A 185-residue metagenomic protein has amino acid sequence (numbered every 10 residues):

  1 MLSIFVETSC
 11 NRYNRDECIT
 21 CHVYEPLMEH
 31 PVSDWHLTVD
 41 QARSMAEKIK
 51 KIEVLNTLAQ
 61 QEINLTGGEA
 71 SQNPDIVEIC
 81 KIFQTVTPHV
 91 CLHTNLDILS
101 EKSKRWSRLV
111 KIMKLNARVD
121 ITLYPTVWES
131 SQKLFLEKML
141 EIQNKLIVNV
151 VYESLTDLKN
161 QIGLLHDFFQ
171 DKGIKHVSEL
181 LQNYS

Functional and structural regions predicted by a protein language model:
M1-S44: Canonical Radical SAM [4Fe-4S] cluster-binding loop centered on the CxxxCxxC motif and its immediate flanking residues
V23-V39, N56-N73, V86-K102, K111-K133 (+2 more regions): Core AdoMet radical
A42, I76, S103, Q132-F135 (+1 more regions): Aromatic/hydrophobic pocket-lining residues that form the small-molecule binding cavity in soluble enzyme cores
K50-V54, Q84, W106-N116, L134-Q143 (+1 more regions): Acidic (Asp/Glu)-rich catalytic clusters
I76-F83: N-terminal active-site wall of soluble small-molecule enzyme domains
T156-Q170: Catalytic cores of alpha/beta
Y184-S185: A conserved mid-domain beta-alpha-beta active-site/ligand-binding segment of alpha/beta enzyme cores
